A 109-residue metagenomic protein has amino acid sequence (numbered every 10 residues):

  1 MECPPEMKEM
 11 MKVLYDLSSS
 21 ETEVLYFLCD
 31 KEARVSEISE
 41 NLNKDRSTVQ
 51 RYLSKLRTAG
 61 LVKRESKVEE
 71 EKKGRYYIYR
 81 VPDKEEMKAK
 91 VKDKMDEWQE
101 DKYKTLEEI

Functional and structural regions predicted by a protein language model:
E9-E21, R34, S66-K90: Short, cationic-aromatic polyanion-contact patches
T22-Y26: Pre-recognition alpha-helix immediately N-terminal to the DNA-recognition helix within helix-turn-helix or winged-helix
D30-S36: Short capping segments at the starts of secondary-structure elements
E37-N41, L56: A short acidic, leucine-rich amphipathic alpha-helix
R46-T48: Key DNA-contact positions within bacterial/archaeal DNA-binding proteins
Y52-L53: Residues within the DNA-recognition helix of helix-turn-helix
R80, K84-I109: Amphipathic alpha-helical dimerization/coiled-coil segments that flank or bridge DNA-binding/regulatory modules
